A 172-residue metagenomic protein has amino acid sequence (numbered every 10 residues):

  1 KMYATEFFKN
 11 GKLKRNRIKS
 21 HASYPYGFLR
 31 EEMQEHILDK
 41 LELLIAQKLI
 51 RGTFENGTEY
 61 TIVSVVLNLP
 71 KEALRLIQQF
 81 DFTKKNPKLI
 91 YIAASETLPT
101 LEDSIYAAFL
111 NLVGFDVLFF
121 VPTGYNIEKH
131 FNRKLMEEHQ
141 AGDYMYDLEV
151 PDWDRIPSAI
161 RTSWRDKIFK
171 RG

Functional and structural regions predicted by a protein language model:
K1-V65, E137-G172: Conserved N-terminal ligand/cofactor-binding loop architecture of enzyme catalytic domains
E55-D81, N86-H139: Active-site and donor-binding regions of nucleotide-sugar-utilizing enzymes
